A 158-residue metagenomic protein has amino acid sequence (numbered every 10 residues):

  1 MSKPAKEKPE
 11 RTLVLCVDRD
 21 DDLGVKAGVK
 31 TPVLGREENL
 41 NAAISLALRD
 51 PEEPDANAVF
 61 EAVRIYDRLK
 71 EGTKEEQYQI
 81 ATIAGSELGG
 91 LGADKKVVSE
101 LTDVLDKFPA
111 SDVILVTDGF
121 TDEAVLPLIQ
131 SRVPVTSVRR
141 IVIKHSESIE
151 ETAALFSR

Functional and structural regions predicted by a protein language model:
M1-V135, V142: Soluble N-terminal domains of membrane-associated systems
T136-R158: Cytosolic-side membrane-insertion boundary helix
